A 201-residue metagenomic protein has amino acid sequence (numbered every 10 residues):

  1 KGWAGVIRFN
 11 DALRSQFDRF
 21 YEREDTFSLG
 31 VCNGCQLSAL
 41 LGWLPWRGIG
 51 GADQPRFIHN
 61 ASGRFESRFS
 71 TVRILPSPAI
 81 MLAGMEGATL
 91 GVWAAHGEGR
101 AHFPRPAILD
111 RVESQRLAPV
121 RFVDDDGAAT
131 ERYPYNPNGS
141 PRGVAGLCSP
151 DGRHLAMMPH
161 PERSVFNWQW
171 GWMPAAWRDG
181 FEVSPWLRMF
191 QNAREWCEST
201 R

Functional and structural regions predicted by a protein language model:
K1-P78: Cysteine-nucleophile active-site neighborhood
I74-R201: C-terminal and late-domain segments of enzyme folds
